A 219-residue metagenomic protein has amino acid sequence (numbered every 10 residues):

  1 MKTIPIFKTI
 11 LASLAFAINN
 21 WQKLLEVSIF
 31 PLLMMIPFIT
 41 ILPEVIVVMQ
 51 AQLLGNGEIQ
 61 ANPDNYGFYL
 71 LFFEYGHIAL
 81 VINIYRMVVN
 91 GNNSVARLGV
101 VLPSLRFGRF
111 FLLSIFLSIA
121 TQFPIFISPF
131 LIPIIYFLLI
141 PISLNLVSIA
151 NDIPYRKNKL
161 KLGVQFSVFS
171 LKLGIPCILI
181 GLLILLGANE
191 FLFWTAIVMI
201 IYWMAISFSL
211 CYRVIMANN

Functional and structural regions predicted by a protein language model:
K2-M34, L98-T121, F137-I184, N219: Interfacial aromatic "cap" segments that immediately flank transmembrane helices in multipass membrane proteins
K23-N93, C177, M204: Short, small/hydrophobic-residue-rich motifs at membrane-helix boundaries and re-entrant hairpins of integral membrane
P43-L53, Q122-S128, L182-E190: Juxtamembrane "helix-exit" motif on the non-cytosolic side of transmembrane helices
Q60-N92, Q122-P154, A188-N219: Selective recognition of hydrophobic, aromatic-rich stretches within alpha-helical transmembrane segments of polytopic
